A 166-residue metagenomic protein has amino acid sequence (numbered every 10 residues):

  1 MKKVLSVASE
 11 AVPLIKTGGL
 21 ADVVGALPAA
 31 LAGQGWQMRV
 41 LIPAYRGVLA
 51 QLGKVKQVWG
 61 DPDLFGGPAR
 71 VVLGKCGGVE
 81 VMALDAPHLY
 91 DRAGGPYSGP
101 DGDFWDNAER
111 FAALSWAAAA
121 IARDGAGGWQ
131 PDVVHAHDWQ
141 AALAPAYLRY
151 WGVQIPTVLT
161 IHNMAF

Functional and structural regions predicted by a protein language model:
M1-F166: Catalytic cores of nucleotide-sugar-dependent glycosyltransferases that transfer UDP/GDP/TDP-activated
